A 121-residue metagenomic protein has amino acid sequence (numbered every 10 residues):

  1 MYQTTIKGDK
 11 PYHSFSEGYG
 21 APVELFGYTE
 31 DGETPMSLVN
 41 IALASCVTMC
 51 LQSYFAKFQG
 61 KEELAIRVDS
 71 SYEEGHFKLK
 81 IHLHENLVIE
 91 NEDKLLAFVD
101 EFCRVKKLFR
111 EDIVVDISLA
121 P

Functional and structural regions predicted by a protein language model:
M1-I41, Q52-P121: Extended beta-strand/beta-hairpin segments
C46-V47: Alpha-helical metal-binding/catalytic segments enriched in His/Glu/Asp
